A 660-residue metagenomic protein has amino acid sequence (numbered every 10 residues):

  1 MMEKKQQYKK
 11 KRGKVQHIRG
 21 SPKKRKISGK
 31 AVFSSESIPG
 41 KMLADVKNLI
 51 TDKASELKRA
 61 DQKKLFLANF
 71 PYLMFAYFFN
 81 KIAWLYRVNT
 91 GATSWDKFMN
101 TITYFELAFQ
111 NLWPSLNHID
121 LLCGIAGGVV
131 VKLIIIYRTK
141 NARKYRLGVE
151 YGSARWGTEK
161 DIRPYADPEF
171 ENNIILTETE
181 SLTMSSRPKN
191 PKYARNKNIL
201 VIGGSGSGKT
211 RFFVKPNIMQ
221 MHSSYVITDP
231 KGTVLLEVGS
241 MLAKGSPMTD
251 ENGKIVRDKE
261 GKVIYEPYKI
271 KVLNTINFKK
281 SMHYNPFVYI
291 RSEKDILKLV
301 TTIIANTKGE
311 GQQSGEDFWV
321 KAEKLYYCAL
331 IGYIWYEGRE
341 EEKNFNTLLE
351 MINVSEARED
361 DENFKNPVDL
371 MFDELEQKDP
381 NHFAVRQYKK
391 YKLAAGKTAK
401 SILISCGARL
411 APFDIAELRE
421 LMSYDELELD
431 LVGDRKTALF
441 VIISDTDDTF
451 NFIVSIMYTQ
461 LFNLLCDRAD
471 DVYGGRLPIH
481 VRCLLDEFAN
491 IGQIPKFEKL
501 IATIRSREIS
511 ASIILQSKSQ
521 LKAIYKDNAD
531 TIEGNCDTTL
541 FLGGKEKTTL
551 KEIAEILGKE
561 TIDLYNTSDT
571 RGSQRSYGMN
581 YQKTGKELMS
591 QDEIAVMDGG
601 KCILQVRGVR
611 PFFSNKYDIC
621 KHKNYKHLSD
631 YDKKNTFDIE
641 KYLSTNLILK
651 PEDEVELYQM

Functional and structural regions predicted by a protein language model:
M1-I227, V234-P267, S568, G572-V596 (+2 more regions): Accessory regions of macromolecular translocation/handling assemblies
Q62-N69, M74-K81, R195-I509, I524 (+4 more regions): P-loop NTPase motor domains
F170-L176, F452-Q460, I553: Conserved long hydrophobic alpha-helices within structured protein cores
I501-I603: Conserved ATP-driven motor cores of ASCE-family P-loop NTPases powering translocation/secretion/packaging/pilus
